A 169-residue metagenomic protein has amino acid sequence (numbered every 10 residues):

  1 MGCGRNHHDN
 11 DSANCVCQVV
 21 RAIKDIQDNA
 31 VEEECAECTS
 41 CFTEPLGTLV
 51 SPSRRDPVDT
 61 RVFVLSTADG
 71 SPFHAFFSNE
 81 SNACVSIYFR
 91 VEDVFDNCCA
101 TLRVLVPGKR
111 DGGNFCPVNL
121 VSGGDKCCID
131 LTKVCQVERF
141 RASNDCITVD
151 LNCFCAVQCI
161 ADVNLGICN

Functional and structural regions predicted by a protein language model:
M1-N169: Short glycine-rich, low-complexity segments
